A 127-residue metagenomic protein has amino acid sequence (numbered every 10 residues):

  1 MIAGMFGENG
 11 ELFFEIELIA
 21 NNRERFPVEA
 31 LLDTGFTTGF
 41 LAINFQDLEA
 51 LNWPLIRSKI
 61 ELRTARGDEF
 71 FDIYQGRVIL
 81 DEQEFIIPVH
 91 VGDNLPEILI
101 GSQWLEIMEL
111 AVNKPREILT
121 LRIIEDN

Functional and structural regions predicted by a protein language model:
M1-N127: Pepsin/retropepsin-fold aspartyl endopeptidases
